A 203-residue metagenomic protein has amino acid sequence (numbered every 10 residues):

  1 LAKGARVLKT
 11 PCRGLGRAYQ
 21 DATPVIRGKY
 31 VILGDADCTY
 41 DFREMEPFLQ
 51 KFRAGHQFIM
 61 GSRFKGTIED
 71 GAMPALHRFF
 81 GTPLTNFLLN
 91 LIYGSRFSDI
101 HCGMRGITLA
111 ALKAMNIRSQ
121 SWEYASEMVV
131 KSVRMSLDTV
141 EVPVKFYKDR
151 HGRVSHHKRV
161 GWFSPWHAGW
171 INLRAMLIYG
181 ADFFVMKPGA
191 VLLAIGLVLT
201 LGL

Functional and structural regions predicted by a protein language model:
L1-L8: Acidic donor-binding segment of Leloir-type glycosyltransferases
T10-V25, Y30, F42-W122, D149-H167 (+1 more regions): Acceptor/aglycone-binding surface of glycosyltransferases and processive sugar-polymer synthases
C38-Y40: Acidic metal-phosphate-binding loop of nucleotide-sugar-dependent transferases
G94, I117-L203: Hydrophobic helical membrane-anchoring modules
